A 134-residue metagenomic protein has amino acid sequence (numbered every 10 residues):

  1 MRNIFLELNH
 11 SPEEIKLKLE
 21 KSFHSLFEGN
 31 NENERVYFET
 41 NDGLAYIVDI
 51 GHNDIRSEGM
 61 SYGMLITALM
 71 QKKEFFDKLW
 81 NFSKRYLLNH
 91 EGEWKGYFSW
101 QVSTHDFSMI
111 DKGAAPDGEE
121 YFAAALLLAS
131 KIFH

Functional and structural regions predicted by a protein language model:
M1-E58, L69-S103: Low-complexity, Ser/Thr/Pro/Gly-enriched N-terminal "stalk/linker" regions
G51-Y62, M70-Q71, G113-A124: Aromatic- and histidine-enriched alpha-helix N-cap/loop-to-helix transition segments that scaffold the rims
A68-L69, I132: Alpha-helix exit/C-cap motif
R85-H134: Extended ligand-binding groove/face enriched in aromatic
